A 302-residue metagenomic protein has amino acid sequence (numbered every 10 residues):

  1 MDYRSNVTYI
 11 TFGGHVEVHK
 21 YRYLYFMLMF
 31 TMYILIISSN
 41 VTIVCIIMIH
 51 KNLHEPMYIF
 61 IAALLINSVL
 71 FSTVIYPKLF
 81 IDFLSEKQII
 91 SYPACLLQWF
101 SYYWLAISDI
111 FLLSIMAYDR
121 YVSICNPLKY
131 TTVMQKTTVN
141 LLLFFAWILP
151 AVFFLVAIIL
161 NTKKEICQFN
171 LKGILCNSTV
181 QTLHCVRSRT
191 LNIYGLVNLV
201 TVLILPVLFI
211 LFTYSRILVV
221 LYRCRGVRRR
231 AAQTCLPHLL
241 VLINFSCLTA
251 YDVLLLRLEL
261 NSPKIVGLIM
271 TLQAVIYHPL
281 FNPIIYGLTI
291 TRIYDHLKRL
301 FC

Functional and structural regions predicted by a protein language model:
M1-C302: Transmembrane helical core of 7TM receptor-like proteins
